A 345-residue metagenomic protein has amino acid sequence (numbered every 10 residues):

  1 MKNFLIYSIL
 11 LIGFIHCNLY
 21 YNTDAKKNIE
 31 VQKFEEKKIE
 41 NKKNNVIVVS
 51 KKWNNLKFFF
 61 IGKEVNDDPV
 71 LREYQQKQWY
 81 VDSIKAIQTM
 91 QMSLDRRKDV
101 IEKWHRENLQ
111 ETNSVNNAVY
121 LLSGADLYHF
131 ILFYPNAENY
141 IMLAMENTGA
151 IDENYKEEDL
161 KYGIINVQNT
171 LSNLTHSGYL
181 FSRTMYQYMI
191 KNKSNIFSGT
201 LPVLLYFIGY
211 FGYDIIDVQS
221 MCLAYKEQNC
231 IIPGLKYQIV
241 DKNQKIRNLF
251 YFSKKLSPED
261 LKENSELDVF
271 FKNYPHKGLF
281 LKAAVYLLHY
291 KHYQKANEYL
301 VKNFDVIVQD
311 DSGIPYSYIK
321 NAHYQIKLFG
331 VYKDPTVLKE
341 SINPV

Functional and structural regions predicted by a protein language model:
M1, M90-M92, M142-M145, M185 (+2 more regions): Detector for methionine-enriched segments
M1-K27: Classical Sec-dependent N-terminal signal peptides that target proteins to the secretory pathway
K2, Q110-E111, E227: A general structural signal for short secondary-structure junctions and capping/turn motifs
F4-L10, F14, L56, M185 (+4 more regions): Extended hydrophobic/Leu-rich segments
Y21-L174, F252-V345: Non-globular targeting/processing and membrane-anchoring segments
N173-Y293, N297: Mature extracytoplasmic/lumenal regions of exported proteins
